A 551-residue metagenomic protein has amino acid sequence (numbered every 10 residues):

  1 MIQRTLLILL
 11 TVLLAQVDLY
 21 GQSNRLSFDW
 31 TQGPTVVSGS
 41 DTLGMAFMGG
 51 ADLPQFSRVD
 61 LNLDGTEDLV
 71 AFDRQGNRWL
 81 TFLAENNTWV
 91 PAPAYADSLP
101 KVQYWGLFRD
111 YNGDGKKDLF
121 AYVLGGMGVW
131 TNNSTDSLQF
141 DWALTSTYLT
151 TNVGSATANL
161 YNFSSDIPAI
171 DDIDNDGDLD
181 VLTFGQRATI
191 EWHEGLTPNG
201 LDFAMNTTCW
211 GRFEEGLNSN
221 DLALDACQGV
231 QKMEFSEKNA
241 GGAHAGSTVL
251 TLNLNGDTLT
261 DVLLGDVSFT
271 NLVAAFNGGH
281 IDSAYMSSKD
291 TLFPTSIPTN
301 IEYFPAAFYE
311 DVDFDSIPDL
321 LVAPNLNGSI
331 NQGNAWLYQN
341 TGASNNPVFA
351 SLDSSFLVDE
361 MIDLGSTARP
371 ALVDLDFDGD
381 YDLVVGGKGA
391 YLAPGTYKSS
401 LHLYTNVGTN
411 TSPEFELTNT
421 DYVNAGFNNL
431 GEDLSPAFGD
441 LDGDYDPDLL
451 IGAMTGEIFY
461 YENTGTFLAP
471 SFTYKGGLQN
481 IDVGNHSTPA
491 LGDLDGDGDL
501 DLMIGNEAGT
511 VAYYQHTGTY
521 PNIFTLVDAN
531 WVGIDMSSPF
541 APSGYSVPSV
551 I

Functional and structural regions predicted by a protein language model:
M1-S27: Bacterial Sec-dependent N-terminal signal peptides
Q22-I551: Beta-propeller-forming repeat regions
